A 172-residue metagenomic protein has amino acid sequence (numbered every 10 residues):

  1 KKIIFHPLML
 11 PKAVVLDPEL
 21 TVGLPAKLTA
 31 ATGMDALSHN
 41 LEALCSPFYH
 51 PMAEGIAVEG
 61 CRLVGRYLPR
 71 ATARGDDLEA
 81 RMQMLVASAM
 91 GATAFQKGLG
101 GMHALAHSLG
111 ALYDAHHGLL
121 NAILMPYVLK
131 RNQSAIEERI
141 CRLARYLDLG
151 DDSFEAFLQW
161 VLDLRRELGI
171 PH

Functional and structural regions predicted by a protein language model:
K2-K97: Carboxylate- and glycine-rich phosphate/diphosphate-binding segment that chelates Mg2+/Mn2+
V14-V15, M102, V128, I170: Hydrophobic aliphatic residue packing
V22, H107-S108, R145: Short beta-alpha connecting loops at secondary-structure transitions that line or flank enzyme active sites
M34, C61, M102, N121-A122 (+1 more regions): A general structural signal for well-ordered alpha-helical segments in protein cores
A89-N121: Glycine-rich phosphate/pyrophosphate-binding beta-alpha loops
L112-H172: Gly/Pro-rich interdomain helix-loop hinge
